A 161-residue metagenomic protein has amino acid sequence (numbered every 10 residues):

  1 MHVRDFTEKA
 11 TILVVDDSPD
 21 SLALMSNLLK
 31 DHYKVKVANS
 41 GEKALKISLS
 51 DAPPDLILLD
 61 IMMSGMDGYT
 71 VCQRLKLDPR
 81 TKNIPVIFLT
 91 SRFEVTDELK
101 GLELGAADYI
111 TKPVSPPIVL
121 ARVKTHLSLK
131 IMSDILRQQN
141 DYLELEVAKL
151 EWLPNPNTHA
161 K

Functional and structural regions predicted by a protein language model:
M1-L13, A148, P154-K161: Non-catalytic signal-transmission and effector/linker regions of two-component phosphorelay proteins
D5-T7, P19-V37: Two-component/phosphorelay signaling modules centered on CheY-like receiver
D16, D60, T90: Active-site residues of response regulator receiver
V37-K46, G68: Helix N-cap/capping motif at the beta->alpha junctions
K46-L49, Y69-K82: Short amphipathic alpha-helix used as the core "switch/output" element in two-component signaling
A52-L59: Active-site beta3 strand of CheY-like receiver
M63, G101: Receiver (REC) domain active-site loop signature in two-component systems and cognate sites in sensor histidine kinases
